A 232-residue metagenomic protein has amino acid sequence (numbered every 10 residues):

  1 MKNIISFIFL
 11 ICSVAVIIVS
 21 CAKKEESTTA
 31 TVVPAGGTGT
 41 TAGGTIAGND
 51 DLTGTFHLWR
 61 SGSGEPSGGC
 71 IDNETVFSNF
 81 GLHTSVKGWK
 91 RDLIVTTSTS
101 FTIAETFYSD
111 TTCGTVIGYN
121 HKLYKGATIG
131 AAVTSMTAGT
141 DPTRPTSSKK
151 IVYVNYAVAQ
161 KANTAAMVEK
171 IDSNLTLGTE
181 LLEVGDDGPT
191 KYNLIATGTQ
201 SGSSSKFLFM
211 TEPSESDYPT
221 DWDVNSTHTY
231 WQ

Functional and structural regions predicted by a protein language model:
M1-I8: Bacterial N-terminal signal peptides that target proteins for export
N3, V14-G54, W59, W231-Q232: Bacterial Sec-dependent N-terminal signal peptides
G37-E74, N79-H83, G88-V95: N-terminal segment immediately downstream of the Sec signal-peptide cleavage site in secreted/extracellular proteins
S61-G69, V86-S204, T211-H228, Q232: Contiguous, well-ordered beta-strand patches that form the walls/edges of small beta-barrel/beta-sandwich domains
